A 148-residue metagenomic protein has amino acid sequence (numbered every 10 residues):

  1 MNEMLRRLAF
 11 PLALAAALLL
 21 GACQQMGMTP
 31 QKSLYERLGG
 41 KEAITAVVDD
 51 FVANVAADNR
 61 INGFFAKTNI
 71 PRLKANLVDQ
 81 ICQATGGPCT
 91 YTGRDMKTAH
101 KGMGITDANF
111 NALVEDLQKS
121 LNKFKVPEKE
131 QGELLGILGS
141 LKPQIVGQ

Functional and structural regions predicted by a protein language model:
M1-L12: Bacterial N-terminal signal peptides that target proteins for export
L19-A22: C-terminal motif of bacterial Sec signal peptides marking the signal peptidase cleavage site
Q24-M26: Bacterial signal peptide processing site
M28-V78: Post-signal-peptide N-terminal segment of Sec-exported extracytoplasmic proteins
I70-Q131, I137-Q144: Compact alpha-helical subdomains of small soluble proteins
G147-Q148: Short, solvent-exposed mixed-charge patches
